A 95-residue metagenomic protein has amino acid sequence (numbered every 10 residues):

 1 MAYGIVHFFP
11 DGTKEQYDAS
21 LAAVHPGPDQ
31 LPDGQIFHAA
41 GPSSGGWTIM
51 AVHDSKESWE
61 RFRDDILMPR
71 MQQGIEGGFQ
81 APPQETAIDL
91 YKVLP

Functional and structural regions predicted by a protein language model:
M1-M50, D54-P69, G77-P95: Short S/T/G/P-rich N-terminal loop/turn motif that feeds into the first structured element of a domain
